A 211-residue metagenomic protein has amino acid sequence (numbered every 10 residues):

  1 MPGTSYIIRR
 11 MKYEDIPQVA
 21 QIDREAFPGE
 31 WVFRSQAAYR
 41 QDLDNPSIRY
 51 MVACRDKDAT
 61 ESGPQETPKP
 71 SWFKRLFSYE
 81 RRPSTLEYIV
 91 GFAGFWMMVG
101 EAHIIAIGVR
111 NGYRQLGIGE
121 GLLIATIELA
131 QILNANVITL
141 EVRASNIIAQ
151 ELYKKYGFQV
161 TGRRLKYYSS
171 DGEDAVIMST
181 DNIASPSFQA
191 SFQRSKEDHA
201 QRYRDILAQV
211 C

Functional and structural regions predicted by a protein language model:
P2-Y6, R10-G112, L123-A125, L129-L133 (+2 more regions): Acetyl-CoA-dependent GNAT
F27, Y39, F92, L152 (+2 more regions): Conserved hydrophobic/aromatic "anchor" residues that stabilize well-ordered secondary structure elements
V32-F33, L116, S170-G172: Non-catalytic, surface-exposed connector residues within folded enzymatic/regulatory domains
S62, A149, G172-E173: Short Asp/Glu-rich motifs
R110, R114, R143-S145, S170: Residue-level recognition of the GNAT/N-acetyltransferase active site
Q115-E128, I147, E151-K155: Conserved acetyl-CoA-binding loop-helix of GNAT-fold acetyltransferases
L116, L133-N136: Short coil/turn segments at alpha/beta junctions that flank glycine-rich nucleotide-binding fingerprints
T139-E141, K154, Q159-V176, F188-Q189 (+1 more regions): Conserved catalytic-core motifs of GNAT/GCN5-like acyltransferases
